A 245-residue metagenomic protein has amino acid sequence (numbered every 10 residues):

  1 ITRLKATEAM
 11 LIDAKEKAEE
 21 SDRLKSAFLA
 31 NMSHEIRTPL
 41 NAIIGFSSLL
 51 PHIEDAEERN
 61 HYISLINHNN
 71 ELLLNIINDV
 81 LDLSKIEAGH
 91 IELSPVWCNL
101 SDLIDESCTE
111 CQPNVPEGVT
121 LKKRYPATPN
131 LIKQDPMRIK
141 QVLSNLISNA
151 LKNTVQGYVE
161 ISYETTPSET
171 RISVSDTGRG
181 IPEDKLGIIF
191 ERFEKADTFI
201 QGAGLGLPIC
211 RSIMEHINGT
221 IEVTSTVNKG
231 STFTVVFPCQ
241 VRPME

Functional and structural regions predicted by a protein language model:
M10-L50: Primarily the dimerization/phosphotransfer
H68-L73: Short alpha-helical segment of the dimerization/phosphotransfer core of two-component systems
S84-P95: Helix-loop junction within the histidine kinase core
S94-N99, G118-N130: Conserved catalytic submotifs in the C-terminal HATPase_c
I181-F193: Short conserved segment of the HATPase_c
G206, C210: Short alpha-helical Gxxx[C/S/T] motif in the catalytic ATP-binding
